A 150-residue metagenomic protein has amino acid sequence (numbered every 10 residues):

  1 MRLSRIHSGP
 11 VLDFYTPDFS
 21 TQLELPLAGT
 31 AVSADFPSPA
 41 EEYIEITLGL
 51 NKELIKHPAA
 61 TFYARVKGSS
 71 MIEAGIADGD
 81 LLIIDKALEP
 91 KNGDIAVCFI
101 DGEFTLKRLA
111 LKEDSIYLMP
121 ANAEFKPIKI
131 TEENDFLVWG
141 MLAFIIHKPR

Functional and structural regions predicted by a protein language model:
M1-I72, F104, L111, K126 (+1 more regions): Short, positionally conserved secondary-structure boundary motifs
I55, A87-E89: Short polar/acidic secondary-structure junctions
G79-D80, D94: Structural motif
I83-I84, V97: Hydrophobic beta-strand signal
N92-L106, A110-I116: Short, compositionally biased
L111-R150: Glycine- and charge-enriched low-complexity intrinsically disordered segments
